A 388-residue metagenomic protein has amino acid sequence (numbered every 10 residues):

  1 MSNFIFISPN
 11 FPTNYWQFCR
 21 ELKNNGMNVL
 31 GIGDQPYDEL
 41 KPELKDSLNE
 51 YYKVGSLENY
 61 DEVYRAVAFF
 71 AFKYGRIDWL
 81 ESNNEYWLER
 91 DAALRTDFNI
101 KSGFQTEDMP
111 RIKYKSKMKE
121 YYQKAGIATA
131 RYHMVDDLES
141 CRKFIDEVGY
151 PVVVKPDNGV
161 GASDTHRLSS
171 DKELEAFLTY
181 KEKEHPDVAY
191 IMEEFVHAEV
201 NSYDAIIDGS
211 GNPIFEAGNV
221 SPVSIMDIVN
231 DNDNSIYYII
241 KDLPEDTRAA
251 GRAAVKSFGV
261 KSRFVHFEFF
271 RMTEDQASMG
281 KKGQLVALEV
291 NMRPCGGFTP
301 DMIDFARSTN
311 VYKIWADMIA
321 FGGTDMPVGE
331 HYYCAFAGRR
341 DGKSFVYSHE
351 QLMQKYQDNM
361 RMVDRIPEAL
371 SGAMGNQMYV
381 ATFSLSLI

Functional and structural regions predicted by a protein language model:
M1-E107, E139: ATP-binding N-terminal substructure of ATP-dependent carboxylate-amine bond-forming enzymes
E62, S140-F144, E173: Short acidic active-site motifs
F70-I77, D146-V148, E184-H185: Glycine-rich phosphate-binding loop signature in dinucleotide/nucleotide-binding domains
R95-D164: A conserved helix-loop-beta module that forms one wall/lid of the active-site cleft in ATP-utilizing catalytic domains
A128-R131, P151-V154, H166-S202, S224-S235 (+2 more regions): Conserved ATP-binding module of the ATP-grasp superfamily
I191, S262-E268, D325-H331: Flexible, glycine/charged-enriched surface loops at secondary-structure junctions
E194-V260, F264, R271-D275, M279-K282 (+3 more regions): ATP-dependent carboxylate/phosphate-activation module, predominantly the ATP-grasp catalytic core and closely related
I314-I388: Peripheral (often C-terminal) accessory segments that flank ATP-dependent C-N-forming ligase machineries
